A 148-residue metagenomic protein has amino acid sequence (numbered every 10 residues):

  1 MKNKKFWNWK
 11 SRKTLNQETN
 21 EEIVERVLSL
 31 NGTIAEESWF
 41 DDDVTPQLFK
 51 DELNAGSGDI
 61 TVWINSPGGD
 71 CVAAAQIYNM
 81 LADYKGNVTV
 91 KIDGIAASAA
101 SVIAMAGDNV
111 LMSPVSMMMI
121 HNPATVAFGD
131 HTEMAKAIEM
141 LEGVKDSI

Functional and structural regions predicted by a protein language model:
M1-I148: Terminal-region recognition feature
